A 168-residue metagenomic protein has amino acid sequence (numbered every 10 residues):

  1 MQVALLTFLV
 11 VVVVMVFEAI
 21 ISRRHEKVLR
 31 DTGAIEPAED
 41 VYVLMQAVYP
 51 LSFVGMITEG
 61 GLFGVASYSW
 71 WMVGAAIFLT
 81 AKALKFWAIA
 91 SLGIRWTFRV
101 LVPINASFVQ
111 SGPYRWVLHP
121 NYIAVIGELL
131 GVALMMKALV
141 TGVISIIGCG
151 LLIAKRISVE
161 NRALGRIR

Functional and structural regions predicted by a protein language model:
M1, T58-V65: Short, hydrophobic transmembrane alpha-helix segments
M1-V13: Hydrophobic transmembrane alpha-helical segments in integral membrane proteins
T7-V10, V48, I77, I144: Physicochemical signature of membrane-embedded alpha-helices that form the seven-helix bundle of GPCRs, emphasizing
V10-R23: N-terminal signal-anchor/start-transfer transmembrane helix
V16, I57, K155-R156: Hydrophobic membrane-targeting alpha-helices
S22-V41, G64-R168: Cytosolic-biased juxtamembrane loops and peripheral soluble domains of multi-pass membrane proteins
L44-G60: A generic, lipid-embedded transmembrane alpha helix
